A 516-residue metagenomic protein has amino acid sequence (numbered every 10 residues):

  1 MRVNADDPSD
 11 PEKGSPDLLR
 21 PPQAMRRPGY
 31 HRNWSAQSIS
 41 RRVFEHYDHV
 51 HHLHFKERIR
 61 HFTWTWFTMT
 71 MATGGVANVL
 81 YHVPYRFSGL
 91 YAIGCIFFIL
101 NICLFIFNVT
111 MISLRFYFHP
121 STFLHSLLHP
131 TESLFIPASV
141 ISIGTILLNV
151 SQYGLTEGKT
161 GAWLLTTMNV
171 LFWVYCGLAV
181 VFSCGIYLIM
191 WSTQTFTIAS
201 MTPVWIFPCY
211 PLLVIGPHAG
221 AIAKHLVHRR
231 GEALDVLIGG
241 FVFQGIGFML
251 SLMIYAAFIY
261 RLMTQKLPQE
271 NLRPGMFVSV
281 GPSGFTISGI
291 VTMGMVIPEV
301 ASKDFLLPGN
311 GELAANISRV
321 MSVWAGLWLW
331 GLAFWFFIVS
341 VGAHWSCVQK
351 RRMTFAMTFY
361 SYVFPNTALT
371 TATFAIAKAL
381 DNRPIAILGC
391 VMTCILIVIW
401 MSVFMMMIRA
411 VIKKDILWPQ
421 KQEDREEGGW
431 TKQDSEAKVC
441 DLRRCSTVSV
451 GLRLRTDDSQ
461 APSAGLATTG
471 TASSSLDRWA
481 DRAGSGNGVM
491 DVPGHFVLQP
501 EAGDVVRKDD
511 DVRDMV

Functional and structural regions predicted by a protein language model:
M1-H51, Q422-V516: Intrinsically disordered, low-complexity terminal tails of fungal membrane proteins
R2-S113, F118: N-terminal signal-anchor module of multipass membrane proteins
V43, Y47-H82, G94, F98 (+10 more regions): Juxtamembrane helix-loop boundaries in multi-pass membrane proteins
M71-Y85, F105-F118, S142-L155, F182-I189 (+6 more regions): Membrane-embedded alpha-helices of multi-pass membrane proteins, especially ion channels and transporters
V109-M111, V323-A343, S361-V448, D511-M515: C-terminal functional regions that serve as terminal interaction/effector modules
S151-S183, L188: A generic, well-ordered mixed alpha/beta core segment in the N-terminal half of proteins
A223, G240, G247, M253-R351 (+1 more regions): Membrane-interfacial loop- and helix-cap regions that link adjacent transmembrane helices in polytopic membrane proteins
R229-E232, E299-P308, E312, V348-R351 (+1 more regions): Extracellular/periplasmic helix-loop-helix junctions in multi-pass membrane proteins
